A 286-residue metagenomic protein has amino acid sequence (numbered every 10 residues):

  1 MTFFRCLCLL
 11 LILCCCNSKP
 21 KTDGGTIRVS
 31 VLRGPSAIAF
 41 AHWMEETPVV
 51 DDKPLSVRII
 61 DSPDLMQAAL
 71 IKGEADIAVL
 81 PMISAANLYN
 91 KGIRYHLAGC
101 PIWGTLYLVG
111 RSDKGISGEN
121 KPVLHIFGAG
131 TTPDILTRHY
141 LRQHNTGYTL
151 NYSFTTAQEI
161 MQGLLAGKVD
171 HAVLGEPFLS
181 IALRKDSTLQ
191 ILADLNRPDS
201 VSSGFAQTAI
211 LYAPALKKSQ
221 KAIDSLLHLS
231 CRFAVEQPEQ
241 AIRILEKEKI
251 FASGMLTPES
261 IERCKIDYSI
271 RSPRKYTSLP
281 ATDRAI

Functional and structural regions predicted by a protein language model:
M1-L9: Sec-dependent signal peptide recognition, specifically the positively charged N-region followed immediately by
I12-C15: C-terminal motif of bacterial Sec signal peptides marking the signal peptidase cleavage site
T22-T146, N151-F154, D170-E176, I191-A193: Short, glycine-/small- and polar/acidic-enriched structural segments that line small-molecule recognition paths
I83-S84, T149, S153, Q158-E248: Pocket-lining segment of extracytoplasmic ligand-binding domains
G92, I102, T156, S260 (+1 more regions): Short loop/turn positions at the edges of beta-strands in beta-sheet-rich folds
K218-I286: Secondary-structure end/capping motifs
